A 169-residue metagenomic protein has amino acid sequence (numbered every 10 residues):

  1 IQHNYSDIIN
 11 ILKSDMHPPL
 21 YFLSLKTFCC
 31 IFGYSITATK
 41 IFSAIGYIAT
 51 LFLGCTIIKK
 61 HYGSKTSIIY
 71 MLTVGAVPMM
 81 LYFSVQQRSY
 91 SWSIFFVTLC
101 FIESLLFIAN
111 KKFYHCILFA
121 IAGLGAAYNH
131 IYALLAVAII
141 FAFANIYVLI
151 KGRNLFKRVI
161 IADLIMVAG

Functional and structural regions predicted by a protein language model:
I1-G169: Terminal, non-globular segments
